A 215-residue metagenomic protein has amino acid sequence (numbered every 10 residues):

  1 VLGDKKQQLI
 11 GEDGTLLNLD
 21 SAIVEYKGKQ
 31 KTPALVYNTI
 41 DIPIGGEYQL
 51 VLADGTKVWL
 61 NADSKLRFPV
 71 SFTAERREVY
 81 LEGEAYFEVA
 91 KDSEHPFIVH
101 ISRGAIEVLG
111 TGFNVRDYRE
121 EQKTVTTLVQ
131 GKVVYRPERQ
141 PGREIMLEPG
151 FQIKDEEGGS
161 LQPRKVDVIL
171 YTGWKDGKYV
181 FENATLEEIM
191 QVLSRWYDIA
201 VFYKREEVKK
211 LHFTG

Functional and structural regions predicted by a protein language model:
V1-G215: A residue-level detector for the "anchor" residue at the start of short, highly conserved motifs
